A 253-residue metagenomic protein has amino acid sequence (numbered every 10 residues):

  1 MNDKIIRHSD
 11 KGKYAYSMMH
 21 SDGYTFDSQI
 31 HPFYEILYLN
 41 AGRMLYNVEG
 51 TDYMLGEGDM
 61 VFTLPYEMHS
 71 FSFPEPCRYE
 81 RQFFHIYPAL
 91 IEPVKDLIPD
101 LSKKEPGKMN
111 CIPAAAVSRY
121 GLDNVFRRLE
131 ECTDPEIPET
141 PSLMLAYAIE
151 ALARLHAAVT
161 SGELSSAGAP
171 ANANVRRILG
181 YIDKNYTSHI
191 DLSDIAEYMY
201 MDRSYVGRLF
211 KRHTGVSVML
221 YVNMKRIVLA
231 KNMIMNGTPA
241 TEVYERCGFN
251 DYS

Functional and structural regions predicted by a protein language model:
M1-G23, L64-P135, L152-S161: A hydrophobic/aromatic-rich effector-binding and dimerization subdomain of bacterial HTH-type transcriptional regulators
Q29-Y46: Short, conserved beta-strand element in jelly-roll/cupin
G50-L64: Short acidic-glycine-tyrosine-enriched beta hairpin
V117, T133-E150, A169: All-alpha amphipathic helical-bundle segments outside canonical DNA-binding/catalytic cores that form hydrophobic
G121, P170-I178, T214, N223-R226: N-terminal positioning helix adjacent to the helix-turn-helix/winged-helix DNA-binding module
R128-T140, L152-L164, R177-D191, L209-T214 (+1 more regions): Basic, amphipathic alpha-helical hairpins
Y181, N185-K225, T238, Y244-S253: Basic/polar phosphate-binding segments, predominantly the helix-turn-helix DNA-binding elements of transcriptional
